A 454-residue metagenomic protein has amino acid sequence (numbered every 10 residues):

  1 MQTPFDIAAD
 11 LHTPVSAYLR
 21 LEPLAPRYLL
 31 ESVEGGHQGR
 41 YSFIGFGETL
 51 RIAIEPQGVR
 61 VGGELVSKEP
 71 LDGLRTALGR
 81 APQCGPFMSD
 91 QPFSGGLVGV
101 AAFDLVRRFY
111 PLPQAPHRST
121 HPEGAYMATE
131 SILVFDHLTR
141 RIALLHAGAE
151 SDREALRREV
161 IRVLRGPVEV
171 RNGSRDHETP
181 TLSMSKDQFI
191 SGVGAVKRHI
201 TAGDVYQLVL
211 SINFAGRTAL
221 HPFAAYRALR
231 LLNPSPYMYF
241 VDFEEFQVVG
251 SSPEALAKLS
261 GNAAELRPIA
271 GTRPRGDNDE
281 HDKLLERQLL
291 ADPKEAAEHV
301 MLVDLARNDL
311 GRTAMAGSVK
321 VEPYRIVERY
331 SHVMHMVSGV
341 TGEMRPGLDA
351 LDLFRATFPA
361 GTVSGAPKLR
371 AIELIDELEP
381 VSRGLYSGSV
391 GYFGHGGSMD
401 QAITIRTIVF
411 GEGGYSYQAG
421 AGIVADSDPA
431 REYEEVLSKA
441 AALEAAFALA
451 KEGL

Functional and structural regions predicted by a protein language model:
M1-L454: Extended alpha-helical targeting/anchoring segments, especially N-terminal organellar/secretory targeting helices
